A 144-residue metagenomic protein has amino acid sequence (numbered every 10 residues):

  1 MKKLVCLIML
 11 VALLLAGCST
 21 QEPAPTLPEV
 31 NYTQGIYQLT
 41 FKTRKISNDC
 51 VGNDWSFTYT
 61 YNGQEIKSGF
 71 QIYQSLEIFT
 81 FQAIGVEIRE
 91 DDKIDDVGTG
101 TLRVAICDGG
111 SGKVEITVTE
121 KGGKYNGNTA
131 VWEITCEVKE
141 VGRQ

Functional and structural regions predicted by a protein language model:
K2-I8: Sec-dependent signal peptide recognition, specifically the positively charged N-region followed immediately by
L14-G17: C-terminal motif of bacterial Sec signal peptides marking the signal peptidase cleavage site
S19-Q21: Bacterial signal peptide processing site
Y32-L39, F81-A83: Extended extracellular/luminal ectodomain segments enriched in beta-structured repeat modules
Y37-S68: Calcium-regulated, polybasic anionic-phospholipid
F41, A83-E90: Extracellular beta-strand-rich recognition modules
S47-T58, R89-E137: C2 and C2-like phospholipid-binding beta-sandwich domains
Q74-G85: Short Pro-Gly-centered beta-turn/loop motif in secreted/extracellular proteins
